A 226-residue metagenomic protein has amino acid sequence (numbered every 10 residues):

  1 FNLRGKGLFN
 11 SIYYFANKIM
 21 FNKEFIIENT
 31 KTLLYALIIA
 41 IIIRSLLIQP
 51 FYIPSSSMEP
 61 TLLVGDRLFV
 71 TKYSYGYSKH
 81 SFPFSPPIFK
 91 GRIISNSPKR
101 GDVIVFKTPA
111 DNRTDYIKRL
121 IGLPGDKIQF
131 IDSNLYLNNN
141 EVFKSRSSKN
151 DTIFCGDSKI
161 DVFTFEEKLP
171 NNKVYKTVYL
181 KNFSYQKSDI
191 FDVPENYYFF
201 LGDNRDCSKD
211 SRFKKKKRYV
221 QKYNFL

Functional and structural regions predicted by a protein language model:
I12-M20: Membrane-interfacial, low-structure loops and terminal tails that flank and connect transmembrane helices in multi-pass
I19-I27, I42, E59-L226: Soluble "head" domains of membrane/secretory-pathway proteins
K31-L47: Hydrophobic membrane-insertion alpha-helices, especially the h-region of bacterial N-terminal signal peptides
R44-S56: Aromatic-capped interface at the extracytoplasmic side of an N-terminal signal-anchor transmembrane helix
